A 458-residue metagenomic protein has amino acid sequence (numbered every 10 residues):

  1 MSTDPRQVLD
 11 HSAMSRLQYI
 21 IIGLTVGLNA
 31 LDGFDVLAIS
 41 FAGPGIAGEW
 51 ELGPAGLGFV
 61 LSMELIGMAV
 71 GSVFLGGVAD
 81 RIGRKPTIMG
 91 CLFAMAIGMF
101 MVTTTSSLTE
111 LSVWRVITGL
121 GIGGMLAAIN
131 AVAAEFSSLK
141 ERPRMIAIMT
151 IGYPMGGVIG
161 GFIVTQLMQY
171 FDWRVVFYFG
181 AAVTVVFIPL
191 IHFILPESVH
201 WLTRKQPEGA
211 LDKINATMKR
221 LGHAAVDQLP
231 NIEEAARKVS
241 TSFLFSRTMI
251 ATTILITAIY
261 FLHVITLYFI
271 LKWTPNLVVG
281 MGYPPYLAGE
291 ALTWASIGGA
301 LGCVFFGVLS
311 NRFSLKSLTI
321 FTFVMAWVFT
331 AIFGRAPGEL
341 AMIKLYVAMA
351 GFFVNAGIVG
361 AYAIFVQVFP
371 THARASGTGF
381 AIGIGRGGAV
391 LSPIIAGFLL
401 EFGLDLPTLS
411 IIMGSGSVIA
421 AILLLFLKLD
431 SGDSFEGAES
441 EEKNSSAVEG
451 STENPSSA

Functional and structural regions predicted by a protein language model:
M1-F34: Cytosolic juxtamembrane N-terminal segment immediately preceding the first transmembrane helix of multi-pass
M1-H11, I194-M249, S434-A458: Intracellular cytosolic loops and amphipathic helices of Major Facilitator Superfamily
I39-S40, F245-C303: Extracytoplasmic gate region of multi-pass secondary transporters
E51, G83, T104-E110, S138 (+2 more regions): Helix-breaking motifs and short loop linkers at transmembrane-helix boundaries and internal kinks in secondary membrane
V70-L108: Conserved MFS/SLC helix-loop-helix module at the cytosolic interface between two early adjacent transmembrane helices
G98, T109-I117, A341-M349: Paired small-residue
V116-I151: Cytoplasmic helix-loop-helix junction between adjacent transmembrane helices in 12-TM secondary transporters
P143-Q169, V183-T184, I382-S392: Glycine-rich segments within core transmembrane alpha-helices of 12-TM secondary carriers
